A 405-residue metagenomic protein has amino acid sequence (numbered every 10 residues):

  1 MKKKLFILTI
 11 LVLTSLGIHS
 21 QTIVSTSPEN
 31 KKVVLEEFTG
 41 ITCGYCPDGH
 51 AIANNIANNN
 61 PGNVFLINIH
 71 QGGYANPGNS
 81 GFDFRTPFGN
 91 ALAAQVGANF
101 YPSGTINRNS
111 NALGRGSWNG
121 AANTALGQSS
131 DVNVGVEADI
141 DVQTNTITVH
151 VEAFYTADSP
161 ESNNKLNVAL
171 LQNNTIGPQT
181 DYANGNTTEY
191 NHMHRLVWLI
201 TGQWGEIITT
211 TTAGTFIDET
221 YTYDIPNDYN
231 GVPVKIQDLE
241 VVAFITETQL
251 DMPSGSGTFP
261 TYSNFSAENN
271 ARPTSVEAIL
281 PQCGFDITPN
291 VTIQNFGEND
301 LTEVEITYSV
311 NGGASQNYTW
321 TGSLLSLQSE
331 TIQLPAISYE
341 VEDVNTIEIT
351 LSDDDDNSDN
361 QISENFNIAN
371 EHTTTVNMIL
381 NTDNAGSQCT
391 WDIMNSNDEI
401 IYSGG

Functional and structural regions predicted by a protein language model:
M1-S27, C283: Bacterial Sec-dependent N-terminal signal peptides
V24-F65, I69: Local sequence-structure signature of Cys/Sec-based thiol-disulfide redox active-site neighborhoods
N55, G62-A271: Short, conserved sequence motifs used for protein processing/export or organelle targeting and for catalysis
I140-N145, A278-D286, D300, A369-H372 (+1 more regions): Short, solvent-exposed loop/linker segments at the N-terminal edge of repeated beta-sheet extracellular domains
Y155-A157, T292-G297: Asparagine-centered strand-capping/turn motif at beta-strand->loop junctions
P160-N163, E298-E303, G386: Short acidic/proline- and small/hydrophobic-mixed sequence motifs that coincide with surface turns and coil-to-beta
E240-S254, Y339-N370: Terminal connector regions
G313-V341: Intrinsically disordered, low-complexity Pro/Gly/Ser/Thr-rich segments with frequent PxxP/GP/PP motifs and embedded
